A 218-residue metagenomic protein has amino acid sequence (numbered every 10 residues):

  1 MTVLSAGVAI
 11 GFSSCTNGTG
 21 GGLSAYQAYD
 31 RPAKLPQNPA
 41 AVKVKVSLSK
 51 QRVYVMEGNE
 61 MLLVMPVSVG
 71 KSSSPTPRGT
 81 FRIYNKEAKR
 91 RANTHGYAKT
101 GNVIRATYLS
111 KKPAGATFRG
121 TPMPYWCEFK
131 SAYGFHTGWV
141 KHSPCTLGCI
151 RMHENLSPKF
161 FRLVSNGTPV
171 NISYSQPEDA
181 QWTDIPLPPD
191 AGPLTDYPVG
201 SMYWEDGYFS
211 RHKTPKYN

Functional and structural regions predicted by a protein language model:
M1-T2: Bacterial N-terminal signal peptides that target proteins for export
A9-L35: Bacterial Sec signal peptide processing site at the extreme N-terminus
C15, Y97-N218: Exported/periplasmic cell-wall-interacting domains
Q27-K43, L48-S49, L63-K71, G79-Y84 (+3 more regions): N-terminal post-signal-peptidase region of extra-cytosolic proteins
P39-A41, L48-Q51, L62-V64, T76-T80 (+4 more regions): Extracytoplasmic
S49-Q51, G58-M61, G70-S72, K86-K89 (+4 more regions): Solvent-exposed coil/turn segments that connect beta secondary-structure elements in extracytoplasmic/periplasmic
P75-A98, F160-R162, N166: Short, surface-exposed secondary-structure junctions/capping segments
